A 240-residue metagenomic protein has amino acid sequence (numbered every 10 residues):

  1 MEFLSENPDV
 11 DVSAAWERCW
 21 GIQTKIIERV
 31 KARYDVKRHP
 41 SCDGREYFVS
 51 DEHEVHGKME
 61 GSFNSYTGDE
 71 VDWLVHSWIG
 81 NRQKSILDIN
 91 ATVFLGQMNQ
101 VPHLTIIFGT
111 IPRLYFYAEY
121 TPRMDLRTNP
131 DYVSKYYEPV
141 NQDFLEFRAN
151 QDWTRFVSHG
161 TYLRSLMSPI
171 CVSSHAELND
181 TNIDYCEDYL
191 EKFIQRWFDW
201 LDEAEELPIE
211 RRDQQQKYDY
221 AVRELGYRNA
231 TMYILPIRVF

Functional and structural regions predicted by a protein language model:
M1-E6, Q216, F240: Polar low-complexity intrinsically disordered regions
E2-G96: Short Lys/Arg-enriched alpha/beta "domain-start" segment
D11, A15, R29, C42-D43 (+13 more regions): Alpha-helical structural elements
V30-R38, T67, I79, N99 (+6 more regions): Generic secondary-structure transition motif, activating predominantly at the C-termini of alpha-helices
E70, L74-D143: Extended, charge-biased low-complexity segments that typically form long amphipathic alpha-helices/coiled-coils
Y117-T231: Mixed-charge (acidic/basic) macromolecular-recognition segments
Y233-F240: Extended amphipathic alpha-helical scaffold segments
